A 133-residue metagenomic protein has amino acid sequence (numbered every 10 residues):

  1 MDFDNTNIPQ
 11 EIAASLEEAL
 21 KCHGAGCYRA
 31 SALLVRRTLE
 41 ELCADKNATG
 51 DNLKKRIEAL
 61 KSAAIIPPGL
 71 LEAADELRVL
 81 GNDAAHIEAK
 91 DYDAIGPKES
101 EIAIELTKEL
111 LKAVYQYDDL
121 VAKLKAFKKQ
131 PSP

Functional and structural regions predicted by a protein language model:
M1-Y28, E109, S132-P133: Charged alpha-helical initiation segments
E18, R37-E41, R56-A59: A general alpha-helix detector
G24-A25, A63, I87: Charged, alpha-helical scaffolding/interaction elements associated with membrane systems
S31-N47: Hydrophobic alpha-helical packing segments in soluble, helical-rich domains
L33, R37, K55, V79 (+1 more regions): Amphipathic alpha-helical interaction segments
A44-L80: Short, charged amphipathic alpha-helical segments flanked by flexible coils
E72-V79, D83-P133: Charge-enriched, short contiguous segments at helix-coil
